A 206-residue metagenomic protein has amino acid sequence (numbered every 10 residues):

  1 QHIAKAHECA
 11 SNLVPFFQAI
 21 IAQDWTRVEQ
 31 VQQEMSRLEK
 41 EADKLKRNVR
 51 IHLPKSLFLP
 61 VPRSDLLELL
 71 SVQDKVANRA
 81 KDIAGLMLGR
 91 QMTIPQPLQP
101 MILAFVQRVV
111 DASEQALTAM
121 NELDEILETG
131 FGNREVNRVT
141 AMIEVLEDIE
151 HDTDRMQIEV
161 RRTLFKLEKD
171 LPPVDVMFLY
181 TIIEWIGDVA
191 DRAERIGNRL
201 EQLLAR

Functional and structural regions predicted by a protein language model:
Q1-R206: Cytosolic, long alpha-helical scaffolding segments
